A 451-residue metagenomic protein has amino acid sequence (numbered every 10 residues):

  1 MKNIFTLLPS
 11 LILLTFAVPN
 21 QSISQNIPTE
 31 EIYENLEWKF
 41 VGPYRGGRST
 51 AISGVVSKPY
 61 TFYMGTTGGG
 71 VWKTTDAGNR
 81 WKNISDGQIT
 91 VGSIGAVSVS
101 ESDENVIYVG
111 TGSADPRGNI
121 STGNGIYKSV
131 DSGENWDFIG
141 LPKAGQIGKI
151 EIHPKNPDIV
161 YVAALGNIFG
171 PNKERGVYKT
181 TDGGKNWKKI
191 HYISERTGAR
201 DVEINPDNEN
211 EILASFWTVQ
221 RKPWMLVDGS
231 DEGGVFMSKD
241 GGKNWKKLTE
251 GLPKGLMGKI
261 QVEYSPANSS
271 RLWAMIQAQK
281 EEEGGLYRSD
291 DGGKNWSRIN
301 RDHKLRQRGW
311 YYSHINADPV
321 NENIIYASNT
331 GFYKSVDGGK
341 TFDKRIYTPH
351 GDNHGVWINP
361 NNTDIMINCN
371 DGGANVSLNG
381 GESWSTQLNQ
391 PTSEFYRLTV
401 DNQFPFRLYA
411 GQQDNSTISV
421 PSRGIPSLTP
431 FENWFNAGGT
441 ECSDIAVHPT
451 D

Functional and structural regions predicted by a protein language model:
M1-N26: Bacterial Sec-dependent N-terminal signal peptides
Q25-D451: Beta-propeller blade termini and top-face loops
